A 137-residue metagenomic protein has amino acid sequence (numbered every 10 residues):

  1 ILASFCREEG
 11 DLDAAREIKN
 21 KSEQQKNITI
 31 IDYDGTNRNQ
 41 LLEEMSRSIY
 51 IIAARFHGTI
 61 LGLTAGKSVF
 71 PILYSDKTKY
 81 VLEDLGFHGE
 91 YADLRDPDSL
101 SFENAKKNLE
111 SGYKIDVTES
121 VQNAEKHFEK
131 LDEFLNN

Functional and structural regions predicted by a protein language model:
I1-N137: Active-site anion-handling motifs in enzyme catalytic cores
